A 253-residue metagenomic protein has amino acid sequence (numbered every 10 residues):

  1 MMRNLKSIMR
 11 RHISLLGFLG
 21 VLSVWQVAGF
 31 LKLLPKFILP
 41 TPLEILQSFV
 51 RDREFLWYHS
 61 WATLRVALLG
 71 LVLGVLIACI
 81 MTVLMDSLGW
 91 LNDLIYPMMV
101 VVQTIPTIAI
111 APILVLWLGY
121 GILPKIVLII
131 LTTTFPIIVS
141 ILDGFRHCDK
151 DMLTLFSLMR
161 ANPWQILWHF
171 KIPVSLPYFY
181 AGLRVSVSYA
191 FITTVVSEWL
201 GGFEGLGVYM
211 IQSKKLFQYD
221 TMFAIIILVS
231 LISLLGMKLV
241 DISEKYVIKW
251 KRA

Functional and structural regions predicted by a protein language model:
M1-L19, K238-A253: Transmembrane alpha-helical segments of polytopic membrane transport and secretion proteins
R3, L31-V75: Periplasmic/extracellular loop-to-transmembrane helix junction in inner-membrane transport proteins
L69-M99, L116: Transmembrane-helix boundary motif in ABC transporter permease subunits
G89, R146, F223-A253: C-terminal transmembrane helix and the adjacent membrane-cytosol boundary/short C-terminal tail of inner/organellar
V100-P136, D143-G144: Generic hydrophobic transmembrane alpha-helix motif, especially the helices
L116, I192-V229, I248-A253: Glycine-rich helix-loop "coupling/hinge" segments at transmembrane-helix boundaries in multipass transporters
V127, L131, W164-V196, V229 (+1 more regions): Transmembrane alpha-helices
G144-G182, L206, M210: Short cytoplasmic-facing helical segments at TM-TM junctions of multi-pass membrane proteins
